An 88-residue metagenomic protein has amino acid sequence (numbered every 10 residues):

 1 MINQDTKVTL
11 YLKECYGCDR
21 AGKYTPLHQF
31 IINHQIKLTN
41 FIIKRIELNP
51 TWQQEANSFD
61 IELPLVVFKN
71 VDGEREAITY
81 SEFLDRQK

Functional and structural regions predicted by a protein language model:
M1-I36: Local sequence-structure signature of Cys/Sec-based thiol-disulfide redox active-site neighborhoods
V8-Y11, F41, P64-F68: Hydrophobic beta-strand residues in large extracellular and virion-surface proteins
Y16, T51, E74: Surface-exposed, flexible loop/turn segments at secondary-structure boundaries
H28-I31, I61-L65: Short, low-complexity, polar/charged sequence segments that are solvent-exposed and flexible
Q35-L38, D60: Glycine-centered loop/turn motif at secondary-structure junctions
N40-I42, E76: Conserved beta-strand segments of alpha/beta enzyme cores
I42-E62, Q87: Thioredoxin-like thiol-disulfide oxidoreductase module
F68-K88: Non-catalytic, surface beta->alpha helical segment in thiol-disulfide oxidoreductase systems
